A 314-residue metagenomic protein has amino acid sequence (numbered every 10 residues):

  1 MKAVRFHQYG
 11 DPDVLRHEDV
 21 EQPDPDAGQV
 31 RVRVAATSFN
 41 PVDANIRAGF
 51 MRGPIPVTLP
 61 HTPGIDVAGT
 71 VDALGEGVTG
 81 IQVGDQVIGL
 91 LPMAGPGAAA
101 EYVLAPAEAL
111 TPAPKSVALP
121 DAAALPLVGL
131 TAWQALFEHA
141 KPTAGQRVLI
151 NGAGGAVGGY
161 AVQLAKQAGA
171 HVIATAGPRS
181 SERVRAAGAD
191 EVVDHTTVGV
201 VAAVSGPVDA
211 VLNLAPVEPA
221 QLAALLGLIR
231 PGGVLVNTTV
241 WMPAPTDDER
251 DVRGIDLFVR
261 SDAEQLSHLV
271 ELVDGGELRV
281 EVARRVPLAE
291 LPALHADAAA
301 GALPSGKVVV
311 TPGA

Functional and structural regions predicted by a protein language model:
E21-F39, M51-A94: Glycine-rich beta-strand-centered segment in the early N-terminal region that forms part of a ligand/cofactor-binding
P56, G80, G89-G152: NAD(P)H dinucleotide-binding glycine-rich loop of Rossmann-like/cofactor-binding domains, especially the beta1-alpha1
G84, A100, G145, A189 (+2 more regions): Local beta-strand N-terminus motif with an aromatic residue
A123-D194: Mid-domain Rossmann-like dinucleotide-binding core that forms the NAD(H)/NADP(H) cofactor-binding site
I173, A187-I255: Glycine-rich cofactor phosphate-binding loops and adjacent beta1-alpha1 units of small-molecule cofactor enzyme domains
L266-A314: C-terminal hydrophobic helical "lid"/dimerization subdomain of Rossmann-like NAD(P)H-dependent oxidoreductases
